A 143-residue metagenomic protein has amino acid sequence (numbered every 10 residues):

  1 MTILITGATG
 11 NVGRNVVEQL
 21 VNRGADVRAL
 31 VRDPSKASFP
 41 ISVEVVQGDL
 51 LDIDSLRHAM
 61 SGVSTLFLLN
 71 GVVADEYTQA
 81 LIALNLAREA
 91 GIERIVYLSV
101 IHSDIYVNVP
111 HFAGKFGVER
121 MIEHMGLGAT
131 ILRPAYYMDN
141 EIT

Functional and structural regions predicted by a protein language model:
M1-I41, L51-V63, V72-D75, L81 (+2 more regions): Oxidoreductase cofactor-interface core, primarily capturing Rossmann-like NAD(P)-dependent enzymes
G48: Cofactor-binding loops of NAD(P)H-dependent oxidoreductases, dominated by short-chain dehydrogenase/reductases
L69: Short, basic, glycine/proline-bearing loop/turn elements
